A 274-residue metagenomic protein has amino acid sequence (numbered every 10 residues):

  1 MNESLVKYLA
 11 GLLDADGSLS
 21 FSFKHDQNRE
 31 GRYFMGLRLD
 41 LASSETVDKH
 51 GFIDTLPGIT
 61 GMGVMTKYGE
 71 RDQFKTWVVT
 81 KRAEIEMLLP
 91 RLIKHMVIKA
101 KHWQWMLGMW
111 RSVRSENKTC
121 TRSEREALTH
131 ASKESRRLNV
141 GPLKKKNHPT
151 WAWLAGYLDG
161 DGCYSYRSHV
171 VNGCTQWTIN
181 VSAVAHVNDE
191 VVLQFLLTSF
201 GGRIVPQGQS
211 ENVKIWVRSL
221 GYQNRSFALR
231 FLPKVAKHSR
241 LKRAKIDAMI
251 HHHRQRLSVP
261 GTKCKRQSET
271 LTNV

Functional and structural regions predicted by a protein language model:
M1-V274: Internal intein/HINT superfamily modules and their associated LAGLIDADG
